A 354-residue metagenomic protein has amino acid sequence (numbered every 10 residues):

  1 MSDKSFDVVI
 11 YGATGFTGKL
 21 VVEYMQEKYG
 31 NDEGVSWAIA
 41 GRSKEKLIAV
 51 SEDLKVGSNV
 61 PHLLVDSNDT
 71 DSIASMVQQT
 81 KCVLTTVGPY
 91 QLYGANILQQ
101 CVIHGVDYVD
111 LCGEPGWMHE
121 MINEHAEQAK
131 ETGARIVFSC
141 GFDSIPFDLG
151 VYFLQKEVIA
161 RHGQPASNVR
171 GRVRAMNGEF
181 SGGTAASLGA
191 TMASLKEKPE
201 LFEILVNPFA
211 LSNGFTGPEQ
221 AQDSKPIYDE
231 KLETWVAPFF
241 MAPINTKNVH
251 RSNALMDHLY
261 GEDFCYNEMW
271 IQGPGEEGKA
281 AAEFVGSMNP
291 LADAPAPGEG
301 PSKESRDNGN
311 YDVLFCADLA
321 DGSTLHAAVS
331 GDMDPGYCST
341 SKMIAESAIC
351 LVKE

Functional and structural regions predicted by a protein language model:
F6-K28: N-terminal Rossmann NAD(P)H-binding glycine-rich loop of SDR-like oxidoreductase domains
Y24-G34, M256-H258: A short, Lys/Arg-enriched amphipathic alpha-helix followed by its capping loop at the start of a domain
G30-K46: Conserved glycine-rich Rossmann-like NAD(P)H-binding loop of the short-chain dehydrogenase/reductase
V50-S58: Short, conserved SAM-binding/catalytic segment of Class I S-adenosyl-L-methionine-dependent methyltransferases
L64-C82, T86-L92: Conserved Rossmann-fold cofactor-binding substructure of NAD(P)-dependent oxidoreductases
P89, Q100-M118: ADP-ribose/adenylate-binding Rossmann-like module
C112-A134: Rossmann-fold NAD(P)-binding glycine/threonine-rich loop
E131, K156-E354: C-terminal catalytic/substrate-binding lobe primarily of soluble NAD(P)-dependent oxidoreductases
